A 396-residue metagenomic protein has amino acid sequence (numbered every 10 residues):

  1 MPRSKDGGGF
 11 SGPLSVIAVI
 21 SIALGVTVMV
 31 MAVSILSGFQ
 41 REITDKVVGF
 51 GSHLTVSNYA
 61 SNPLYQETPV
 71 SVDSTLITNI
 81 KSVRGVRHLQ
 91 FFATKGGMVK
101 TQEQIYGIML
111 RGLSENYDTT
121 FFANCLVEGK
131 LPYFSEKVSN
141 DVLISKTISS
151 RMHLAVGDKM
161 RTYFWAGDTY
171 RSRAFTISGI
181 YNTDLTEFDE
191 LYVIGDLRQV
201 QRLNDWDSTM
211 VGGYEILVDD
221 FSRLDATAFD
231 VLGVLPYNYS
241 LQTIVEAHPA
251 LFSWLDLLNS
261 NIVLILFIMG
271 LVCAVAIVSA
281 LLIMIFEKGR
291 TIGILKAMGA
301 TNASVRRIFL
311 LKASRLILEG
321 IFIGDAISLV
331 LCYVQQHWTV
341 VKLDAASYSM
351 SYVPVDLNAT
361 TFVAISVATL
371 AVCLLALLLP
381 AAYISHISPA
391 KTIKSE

Functional and structural regions predicted by a protein language model:
G12-S37, D256-T291, S314-A326, A371-L375: Hydrophobic alpha-helical transmembrane segments of multi-pass inner-membrane transport and secretion
T27, S34-M109, Y133-K137, G233: Hydrophobic, regular-secondary-structure patches
A93-E136, I177, I194-L197: The feature marks short, hydrophobic/small-residue-biased sequence motifs that occur predominantly
R151-R173: Short conserved beta-strand and strand-loop elements enriched in small hydrophobics with frequent Asp/Gly
W165-T176, I180-I262, M269: Mechanotransmission and gating elements of multispan inner-membrane complexes involved in transport and envelope
L282, T291-Q336: Transmembrane alpha-helical interface segments in multi-pass membrane proteins
F322-I365, A381-A382, H386: Short helix-loop junctions at transmembrane helix boundaries
Y383-E396: Short cytosolic juxtamembrane segments of multi-pass membrane proteins
